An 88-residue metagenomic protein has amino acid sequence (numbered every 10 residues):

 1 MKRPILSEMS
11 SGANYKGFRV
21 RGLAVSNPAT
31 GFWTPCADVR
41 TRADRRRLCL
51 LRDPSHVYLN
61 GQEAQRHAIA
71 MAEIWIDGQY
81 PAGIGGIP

Functional and structural regions predicted by a protein language model:
M1-R21: Negatively charged, low-complexity tracts enriched in Asp/Glu with abundant Ser/Thr
Y15-F18, W33, Y58, H67: Aromatic side chains
L23-R52: A short, structured beta-strand/loop element
C49-E63: A short, exposed loop/beta-hairpin motif centered on an aromatic-Gly-Thr core
N60, A64-A72: Short, well-ordered alpha-helical segments
A70-A82: Short arginine-rich
I84-P88: Intrinsically disordered, low-complexity charged/polar segments
